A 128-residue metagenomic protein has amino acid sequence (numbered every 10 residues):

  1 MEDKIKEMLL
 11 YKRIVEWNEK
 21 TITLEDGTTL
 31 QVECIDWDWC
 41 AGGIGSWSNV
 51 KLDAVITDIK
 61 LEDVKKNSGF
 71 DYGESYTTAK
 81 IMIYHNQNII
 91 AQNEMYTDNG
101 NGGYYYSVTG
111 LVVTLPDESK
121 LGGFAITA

Functional and structural regions predicted by a protein language model:
M1-A128: Surface-exposed, interaction-prone regions used to assemble/regulate multi-protein complexes
